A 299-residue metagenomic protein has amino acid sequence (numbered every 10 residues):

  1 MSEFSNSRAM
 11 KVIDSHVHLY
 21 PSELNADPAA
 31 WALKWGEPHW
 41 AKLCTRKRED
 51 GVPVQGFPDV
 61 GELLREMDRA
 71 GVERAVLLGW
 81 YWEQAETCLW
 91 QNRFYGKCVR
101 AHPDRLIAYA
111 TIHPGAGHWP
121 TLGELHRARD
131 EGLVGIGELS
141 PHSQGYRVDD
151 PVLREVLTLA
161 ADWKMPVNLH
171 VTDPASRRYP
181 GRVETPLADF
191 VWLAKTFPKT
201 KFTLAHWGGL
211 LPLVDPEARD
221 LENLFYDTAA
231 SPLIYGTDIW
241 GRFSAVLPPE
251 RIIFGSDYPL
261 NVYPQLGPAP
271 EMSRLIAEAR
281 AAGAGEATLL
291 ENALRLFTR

Functional and structural regions predicted by a protein language model:
S2-H18, S22-R69, R74, L247-I253 (+1 more regions): Mid-to-C-terminal alpha-helical segments outside catalytic/metal-binding sites
H16, M67, Y95, I136 (+5 more regions): Conserved, mostly hydrophobic/aromatic
Y20-E23, W82-A85, G115-G117, S143-Q144 (+4 more regions): Active-site environment of divalent metal-dependent phosphoester hydrolases
E23-P28, L89, T121-L122, P180-R182 (+3 more regions): Short aromatic-enriched loop/helix-cap "lid" or pocket-rim segments at secondary-structure transitions that line
R48-V52, Q84-L89, A175-T185, V262-P270: Short, flexible/disordered intra-domain loops and linkers
E62-E66, Q91-C98, E124-A128, V152-V156 (+4 more regions): A general structural detector for well-ordered alpha-helical segments in enzyme core domains, enriched
E73-A175: Active-site gating/metal-coordination segments in enzymes
L133-G135, G145-I253: Catalytic pocket-lining loop regions of alpha/beta-barrel enzymes, especially the amidohydrolase/enolase/GH5 lineages
